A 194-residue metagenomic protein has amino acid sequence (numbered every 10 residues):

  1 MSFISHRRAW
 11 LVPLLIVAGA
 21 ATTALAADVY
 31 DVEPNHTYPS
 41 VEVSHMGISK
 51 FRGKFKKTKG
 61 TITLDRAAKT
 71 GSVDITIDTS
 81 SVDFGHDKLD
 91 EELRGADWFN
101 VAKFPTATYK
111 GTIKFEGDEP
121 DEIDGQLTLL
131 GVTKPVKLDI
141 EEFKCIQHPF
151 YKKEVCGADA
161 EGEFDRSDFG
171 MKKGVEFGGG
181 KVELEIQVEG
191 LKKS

Functional and structural regions predicted by a protein language model:
S2-V12: Bacterial N-terminal signal peptides that target proteins for export
I4-S5, A18, V29: Absolute N-terminal positional cue centered near the fourth residue
H6, A24-L25: Serine/threonine-rich, low-complexity intrinsically disordered segments
L11-A21: Bacterial N-terminal signal peptides
L25-S194: Low-complexity, acidic/polar, glycine-enriched regions of mature
